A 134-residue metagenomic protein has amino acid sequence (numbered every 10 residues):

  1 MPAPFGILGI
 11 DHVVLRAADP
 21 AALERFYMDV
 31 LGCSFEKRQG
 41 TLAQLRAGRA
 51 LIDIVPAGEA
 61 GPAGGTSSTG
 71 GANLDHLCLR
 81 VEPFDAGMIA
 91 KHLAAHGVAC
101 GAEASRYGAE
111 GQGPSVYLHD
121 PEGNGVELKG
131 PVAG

Functional and structural regions predicted by a protein language model:
M1-A21, L74-L77, V81, V132-G134: N-terminal beta-strand motif that seeds the catalytic metal site of vicinal oxygen chelate
M1-G6, A90-G134: Vicinal oxygen chelate
H12-V14, Q44, V116-Y117, N124: Short, conserved structural micro-motifs that define repeat-unit consensus positions and nucleotide-binding loops
V14-G58: Core segments of cupin and vicinal oxygen chelate
A21-E24, F84-I89: Short, conserved charged micro-motifs
T41, A50, G70-D75, H96: A generic structural signal for short beta-strands and their flanking turns/coil linkers
T41-A43, D75, Q112-V116: Short beta-strand micro-motifs in enzyme catalytic cores
E59-T66, A102-E103, A109: A short, acidic/glycine-rich surface segment
